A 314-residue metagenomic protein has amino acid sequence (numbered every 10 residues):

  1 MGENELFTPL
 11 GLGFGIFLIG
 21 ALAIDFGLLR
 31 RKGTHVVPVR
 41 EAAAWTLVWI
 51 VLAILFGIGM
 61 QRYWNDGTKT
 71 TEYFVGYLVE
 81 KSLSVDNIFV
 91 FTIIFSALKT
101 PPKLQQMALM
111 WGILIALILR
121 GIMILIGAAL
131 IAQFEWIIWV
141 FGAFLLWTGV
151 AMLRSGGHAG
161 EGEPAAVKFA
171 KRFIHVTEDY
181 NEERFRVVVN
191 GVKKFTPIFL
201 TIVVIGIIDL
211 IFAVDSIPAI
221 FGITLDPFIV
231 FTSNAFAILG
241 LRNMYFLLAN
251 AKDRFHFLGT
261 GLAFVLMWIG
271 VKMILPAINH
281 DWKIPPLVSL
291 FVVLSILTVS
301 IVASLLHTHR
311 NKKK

Functional and structural regions predicted by a protein language model:
M1-K314: Multi-pass alpha-helical transmembrane bundle typical of ion/small-solute transporters and intramembrane aspartyl
